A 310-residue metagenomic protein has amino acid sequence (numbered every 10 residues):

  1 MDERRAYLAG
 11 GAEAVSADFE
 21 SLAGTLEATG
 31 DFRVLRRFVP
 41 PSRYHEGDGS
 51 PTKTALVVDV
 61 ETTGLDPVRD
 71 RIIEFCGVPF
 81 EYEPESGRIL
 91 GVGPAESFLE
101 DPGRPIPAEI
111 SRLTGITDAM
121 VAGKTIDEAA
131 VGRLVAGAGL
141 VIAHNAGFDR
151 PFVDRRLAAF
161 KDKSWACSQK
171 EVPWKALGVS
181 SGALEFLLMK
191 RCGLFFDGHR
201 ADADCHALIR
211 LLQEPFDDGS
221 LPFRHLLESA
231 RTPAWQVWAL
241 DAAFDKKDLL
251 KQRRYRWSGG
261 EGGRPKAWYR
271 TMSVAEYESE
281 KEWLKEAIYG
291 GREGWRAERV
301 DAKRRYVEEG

Functional and structural regions predicted by a protein language model:
D2-E46, E214-G310: Acidic two-metal-ion nuclease catalytic site recognized across multiple nuclease folds, prominently DnaQ/RNase D-T
E3-K163, K170, L177-G198, G291-G294: Conserved non-catalytic scaffold segment of RNase H-like nuclease domains
F98, K175, V237-L240: Residue-level marker of alpha-helix boundaries and capping positions
K124, A201, G263: Residue-level "edge-of-site" marker
A130, A207-L208, Y269: Short Asp/Glu-rich motifs
R156, W174, K190, L211-D218: Active-site catalytic microenvironments for nucleophilic, acid-base chemistry
A203-L211: Acidic, divalent-metal-coordinating active-site segment for phosphoryl/phosphodiester hydrolysis, typified by short
